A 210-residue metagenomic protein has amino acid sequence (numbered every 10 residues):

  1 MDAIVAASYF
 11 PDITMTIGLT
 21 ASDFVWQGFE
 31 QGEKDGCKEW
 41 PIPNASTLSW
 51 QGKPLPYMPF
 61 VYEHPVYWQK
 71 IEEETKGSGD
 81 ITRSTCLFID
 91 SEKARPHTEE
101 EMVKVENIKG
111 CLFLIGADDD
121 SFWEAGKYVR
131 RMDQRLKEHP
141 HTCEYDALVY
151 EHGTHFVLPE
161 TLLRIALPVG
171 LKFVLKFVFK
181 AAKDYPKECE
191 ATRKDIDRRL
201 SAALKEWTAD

Functional and structural regions predicted by a protein language model:
M1-Q69, T85-H97: Primarily recognizes the serine-hydrolase "nucleophile elbow" in alpha/beta-hydrolase and SGNH/GDSL folds
P11-D12, K137-T142: Short helix-capping segments at alpha-helix termini
I17, F113-I115, L148: Hydrophobic/aromatic beta-strand patches that form the interior of the parallel beta-sheet core in alpha/beta enzyme
G28-Q31, A125-K127, P159-E160: Short, solvent-exposed loop/turn and secondary-structure capping segments
K93, R130, H141-D210: C-terminal catalytic histidine-bearing segment of alpha/beta-hydrolase fold enzymes
I108, F113-G116, D120: Short beta-strand/loop motif that positions the catalytic acidic residue of the alpha/beta-hydrolase fold
G110, E124-E138, L162-L163: Short alpha-helix in the alpha/beta-hydrolase fold that links the catalytic acid
D118-W123, T154-V157: Acidic catalytic loop of the alpha/beta-hydrolase fold
